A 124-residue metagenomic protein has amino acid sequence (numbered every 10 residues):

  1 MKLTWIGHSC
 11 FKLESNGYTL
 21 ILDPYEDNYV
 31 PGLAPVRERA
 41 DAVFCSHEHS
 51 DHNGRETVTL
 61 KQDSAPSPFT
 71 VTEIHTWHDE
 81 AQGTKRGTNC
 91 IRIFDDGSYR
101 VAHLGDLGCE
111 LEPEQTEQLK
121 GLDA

Functional and structural regions predicted by a protein language model:
M1-A42, H49-D51, K61-G121: Core dinuclear metal-dependent hydrolase active-site scaffold
T57-V58: Short, cationic interaction patches enriched in Lys/Arg with P/S/T/G and frequent prolines that mark the mature domain
